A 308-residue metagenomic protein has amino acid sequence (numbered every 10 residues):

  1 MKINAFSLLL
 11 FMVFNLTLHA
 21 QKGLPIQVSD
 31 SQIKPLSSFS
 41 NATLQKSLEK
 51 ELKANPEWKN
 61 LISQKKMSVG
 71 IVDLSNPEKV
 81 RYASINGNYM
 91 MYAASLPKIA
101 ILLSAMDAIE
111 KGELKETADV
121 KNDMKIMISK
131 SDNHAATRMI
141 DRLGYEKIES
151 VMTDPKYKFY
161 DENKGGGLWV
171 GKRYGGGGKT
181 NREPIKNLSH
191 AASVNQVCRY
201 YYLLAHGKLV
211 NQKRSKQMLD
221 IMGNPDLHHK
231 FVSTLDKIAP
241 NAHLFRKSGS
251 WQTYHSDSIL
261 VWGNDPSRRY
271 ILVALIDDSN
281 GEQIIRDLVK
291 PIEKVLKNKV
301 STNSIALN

Functional and structural regions predicted by a protein language model:
M1-G23: Bacterial Sec-dependent N-terminal signal peptides
Q21-L52, Y200, L204-N308: Structured C-terminal helix/loop/strand segments within mature extracytoplasmic catalytic/sensor domains
L48-N86: A short, well-structured edge-of-sheet supersecondary motif
S63-S75, D119-D132, R142-Y145, W169-G171 (+1 more regions): Acidic helix-start/capping segments at beta-turn-to-alpha-helix junctions
A83-G87, D119, K130-A135, G176-I185: Flexible glycine/proline-enriched surface loops and loop-helix/loop-strand junctions
M91-L114, M127, L272: Active-site SXXK
D107-K125, N211-S215: Short, well-structured active-site flanking segments
M139-L209: Mid-domain, small-residue-enriched loop/turn segments at the edges of structured enzyme/sensor domains
